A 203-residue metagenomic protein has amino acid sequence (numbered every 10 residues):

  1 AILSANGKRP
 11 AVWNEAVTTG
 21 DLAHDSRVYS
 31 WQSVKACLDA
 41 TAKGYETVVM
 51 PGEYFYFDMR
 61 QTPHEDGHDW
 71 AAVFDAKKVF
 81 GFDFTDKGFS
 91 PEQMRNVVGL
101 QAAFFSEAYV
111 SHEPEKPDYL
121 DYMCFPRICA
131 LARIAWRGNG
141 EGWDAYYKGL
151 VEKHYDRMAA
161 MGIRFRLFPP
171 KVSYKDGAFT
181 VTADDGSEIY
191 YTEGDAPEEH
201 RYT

Functional and structural regions predicted by a protein language model:
A1-E46: Active-site neighborhood of glycoside hydrolase catalytic domains
V12-E15, S30-Q32, V49-E53, Q101-F104 (+2 more regions): Active-site proximal loops enriched in glycine and acidic residues that flank catalytic Cys/His/Asp and coordinate
V12-T18, E141, Y146, P170-K171: Acidic carboxylate-rich catalytic motifs and surrounding loops in phosphoryl-/glycosyl-chemistry enzymes
L22-A23, D58-D66, E113-P114: Histidine/acidic-residue-rich catalytic or RNA/ligand-binding cores of hydrolases and nuclease-related proteins
A23-D25, G44, R95-L100, D176: Active-site lining segments that contact anionic ligands and/or coordinate catalytic metals
P51-D58, A72-V151: Substrate-binding cleft of secreted/luminal carbohydrate-active enzymes
A145-T203: Short, compositionally stereotyped local motifs that mark structural "simplifiers"
